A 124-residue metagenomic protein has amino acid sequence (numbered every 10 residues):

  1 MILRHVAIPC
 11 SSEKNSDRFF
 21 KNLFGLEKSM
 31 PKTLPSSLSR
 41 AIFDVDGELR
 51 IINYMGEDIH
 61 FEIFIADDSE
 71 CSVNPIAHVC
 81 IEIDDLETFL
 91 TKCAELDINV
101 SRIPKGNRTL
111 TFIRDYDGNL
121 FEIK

Functional and structural regions predicted by a protein language model:
L3-S11, I52-I59, I65-K92, I113-R114: Vicinal oxygen chelate
R4, E27-S29, A77, S101: A short, local hydrophobic-aromatic micro-motif
I8, P31, T91-K124: Vicinal oxygen chelate
P9-D58: Core segments of cupin and vicinal oxygen chelate
K14-N15, E87-T88, R108: Short alpha-helical
S16-F19, F89-C93: Hydrophobic side chains in well-ordered alpha-helices
L38, S69-V73, V100: A short local loop/turn or secondary-structure capping micro-motif enriched for an aromatic residue
E48, P75, N107: Exposed loop/turn and edge beta-strand positions of beta-sandwich/beta-sheet ligand-binding modules
